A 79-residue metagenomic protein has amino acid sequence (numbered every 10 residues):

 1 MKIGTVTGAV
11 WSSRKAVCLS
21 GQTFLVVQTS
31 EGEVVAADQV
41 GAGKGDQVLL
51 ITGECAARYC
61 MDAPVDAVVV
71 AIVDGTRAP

Functional and structural regions predicted by a protein language model:
M1-V27: N-terminal first-folded block
W11, V48-L49: Generic structural signal for buried aliphatic residues
V27-T29, I51: Short beta-strand-to-turn element immediately C-terminal to the catalytic PLP-Schiff-base lysine in fold type I
G32-A37: Short alpha-helix capping/helix-loop boundary micro-motifs
L49-P79: C-terminal structural segments of small proteins and small subunits
